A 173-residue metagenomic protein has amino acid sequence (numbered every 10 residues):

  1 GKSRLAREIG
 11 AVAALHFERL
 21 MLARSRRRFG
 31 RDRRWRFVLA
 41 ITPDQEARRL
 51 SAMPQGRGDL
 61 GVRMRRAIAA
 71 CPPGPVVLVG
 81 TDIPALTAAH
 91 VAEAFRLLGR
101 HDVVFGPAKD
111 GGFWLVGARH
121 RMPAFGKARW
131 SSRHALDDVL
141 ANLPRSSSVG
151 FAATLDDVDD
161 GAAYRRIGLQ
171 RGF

Functional and structural regions predicted by a protein language model:
G1-L15: Glycine-rich N-terminal loop/short-helix segment of MobA-like nucleotidyltransferase
H16-W35: A short, N-terminal amphipathic alpha-helix
L39-E46: Short, polar loop motifs at secondary-structure junctions
R49-V76, S132: Short phosphate-binding loop-to-helix
V79-T81: Active-site acidic Asp-centered loop
L86-G111: Conserved donor-nucleotide/metal-binding helix-loop-beta segment in metal-dependent transferases, i.e., the alpha-helix
H120-N142: Short, glycine-/small-residue-rich phosphate/pyrophosphate-handling segment
D137-F173: Conserved alpha/beta core of the MobA/IspD/sugar-nucleotide pyrophosphorylase nucleotidyltransferase superfamily
